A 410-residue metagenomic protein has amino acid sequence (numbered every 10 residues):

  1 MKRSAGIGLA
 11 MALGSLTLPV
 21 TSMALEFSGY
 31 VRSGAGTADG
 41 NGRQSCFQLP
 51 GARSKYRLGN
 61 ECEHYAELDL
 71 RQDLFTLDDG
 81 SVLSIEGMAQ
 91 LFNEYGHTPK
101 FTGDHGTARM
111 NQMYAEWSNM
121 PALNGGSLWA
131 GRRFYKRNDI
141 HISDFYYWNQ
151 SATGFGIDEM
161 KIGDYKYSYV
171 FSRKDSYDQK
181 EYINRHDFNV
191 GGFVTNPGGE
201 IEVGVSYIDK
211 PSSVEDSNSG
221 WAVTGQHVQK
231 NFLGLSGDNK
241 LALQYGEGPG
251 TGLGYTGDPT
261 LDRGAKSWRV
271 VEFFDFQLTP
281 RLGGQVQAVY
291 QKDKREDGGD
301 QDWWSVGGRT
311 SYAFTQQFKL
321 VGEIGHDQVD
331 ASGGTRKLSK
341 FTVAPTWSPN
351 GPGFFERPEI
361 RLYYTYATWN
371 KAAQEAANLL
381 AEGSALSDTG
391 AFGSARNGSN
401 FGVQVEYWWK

Functional and structural regions predicted by a protein language model:
K2, L9, L13-N124, M160 (+5 more regions): Beta-barrel outer-membrane channel/assembly domains of diderm bacteria
L25-S33, T76, S81-A89, G126-A130 (+9 more regions): Transmembrane beta-strands of outer-membrane beta-barrel proteins
S33-D39, L74, A89-Y95, R132-K136 (+9 more regions): Transmembrane beta-strands of outer-membrane beta-barrel pores
G34-G36, G40-L58, H97-N111, A122-V214 (+1 more regions): Surface-exposed coil loops of outer-membrane beta-barrel proteins
R43-G51, Q179-E181, S213-D216, G246-R263 (+3 more regions): Solvent-exposed loop segments that connect transmembrane elements
L58-H64, D104-T107, Y147-N149, K180-Y182 (+5 more regions): Short sequence motifs at beta-strands and strand-loop junctions characteristic of Gram-negative outer-membrane
H64-L68, M110-M113, S151-F155, N184-F188 (+6 more regions): Hydrophobic, lipid-facing positions within transmembrane beta-strands of outer-membrane proteins
T195-K210, D216-A331, K337-F341, W347: Detector for outer-membrane/organellar transmembrane beta-barrel domains, recognizing the amphipathic beta-strand
